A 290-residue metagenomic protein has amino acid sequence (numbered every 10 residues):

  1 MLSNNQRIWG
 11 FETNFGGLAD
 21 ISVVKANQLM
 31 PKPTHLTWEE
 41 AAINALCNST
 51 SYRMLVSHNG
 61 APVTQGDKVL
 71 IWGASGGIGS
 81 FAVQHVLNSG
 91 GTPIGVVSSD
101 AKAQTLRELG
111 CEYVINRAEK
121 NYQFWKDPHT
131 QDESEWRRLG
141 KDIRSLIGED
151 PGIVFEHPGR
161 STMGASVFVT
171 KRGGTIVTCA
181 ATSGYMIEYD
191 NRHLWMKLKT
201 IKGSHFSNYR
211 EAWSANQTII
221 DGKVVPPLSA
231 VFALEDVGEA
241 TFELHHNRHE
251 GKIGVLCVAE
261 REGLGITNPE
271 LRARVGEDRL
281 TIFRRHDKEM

Functional and structural regions predicted by a protein language model:
M1-M30: Glycine-rich phosphate/adenylate-binding loop and adjacent beta-alpha elements of nucleotide- or dinucleotide-binding
T13-L18, T34-N59, L70-S75, F81 (+1 more regions): A glycine-rich, Thr/Ser-enriched phosphate-binding loop motif common to dinucleotide/cofactor-binding enzymes
T64, T170-K171: Helix-to-beta-strand junctions that scaffold the AdoMet/dcAdoMet cofactor pocket in Class I SAM-dependent enzymes
I71, L87-S161: Adenosine-nucleotide cofactor-binding segment
G79-N88: Surface-exposed amphipathic alpha-helices with a cationic face
G91, G174-T175, K199: Glycine-centered, small-residue-biased loops immediately flanking beta-strands in adenine/cofactor-binding cores
G164, Y209-M290: C-terminal hydrophobic helical "lid"/dimerization subdomain of Rossmann-like NAD(P)H-dependent oxidoreductases
A181-K197, A212: Rossmann-fold NAD(P)-binding glycine/threonine-rich loop
